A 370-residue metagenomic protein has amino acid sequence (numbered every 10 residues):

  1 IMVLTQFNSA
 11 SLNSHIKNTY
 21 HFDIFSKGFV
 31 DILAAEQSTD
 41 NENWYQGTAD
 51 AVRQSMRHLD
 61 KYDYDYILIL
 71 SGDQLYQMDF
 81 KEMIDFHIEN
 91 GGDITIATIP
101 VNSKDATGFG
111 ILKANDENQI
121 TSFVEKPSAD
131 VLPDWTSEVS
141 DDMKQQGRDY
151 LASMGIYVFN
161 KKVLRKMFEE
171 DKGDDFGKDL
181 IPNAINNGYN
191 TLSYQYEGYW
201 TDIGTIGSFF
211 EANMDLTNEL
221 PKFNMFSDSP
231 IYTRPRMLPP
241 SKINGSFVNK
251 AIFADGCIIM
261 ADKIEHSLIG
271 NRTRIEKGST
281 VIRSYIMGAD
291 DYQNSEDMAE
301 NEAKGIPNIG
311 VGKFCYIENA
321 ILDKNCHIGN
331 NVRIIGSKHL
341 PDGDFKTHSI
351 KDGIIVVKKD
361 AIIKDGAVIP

Functional and structural regions predicted by a protein language model:
I1-T217, E276, I306-P307, D342-D360 (+1 more regions): Unchanged
D141-K144, K162, K166-P370: Left-handed beta-helix
